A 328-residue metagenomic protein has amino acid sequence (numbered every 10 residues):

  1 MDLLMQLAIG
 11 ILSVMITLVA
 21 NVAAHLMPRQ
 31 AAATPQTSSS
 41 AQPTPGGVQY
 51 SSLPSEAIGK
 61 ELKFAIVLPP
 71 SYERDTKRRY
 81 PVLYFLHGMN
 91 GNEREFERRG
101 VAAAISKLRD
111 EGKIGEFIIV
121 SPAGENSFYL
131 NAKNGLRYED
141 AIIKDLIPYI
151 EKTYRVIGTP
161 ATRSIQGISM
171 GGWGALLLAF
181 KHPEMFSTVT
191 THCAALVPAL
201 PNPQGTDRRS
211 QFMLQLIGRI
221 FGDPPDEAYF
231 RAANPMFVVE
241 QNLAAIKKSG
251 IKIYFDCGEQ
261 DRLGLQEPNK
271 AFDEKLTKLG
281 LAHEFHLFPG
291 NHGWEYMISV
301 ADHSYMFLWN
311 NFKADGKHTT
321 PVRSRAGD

Functional and structural regions predicted by a protein language model:
M1-I11: Bacterial N-terminal signal peptides that target proteins for export
G10-N21: Bacterial N-terminal signal peptides
V19-D328: Non-catalytic cap/lid and distal C-terminal segments of serine-dependent acyl enzymes
